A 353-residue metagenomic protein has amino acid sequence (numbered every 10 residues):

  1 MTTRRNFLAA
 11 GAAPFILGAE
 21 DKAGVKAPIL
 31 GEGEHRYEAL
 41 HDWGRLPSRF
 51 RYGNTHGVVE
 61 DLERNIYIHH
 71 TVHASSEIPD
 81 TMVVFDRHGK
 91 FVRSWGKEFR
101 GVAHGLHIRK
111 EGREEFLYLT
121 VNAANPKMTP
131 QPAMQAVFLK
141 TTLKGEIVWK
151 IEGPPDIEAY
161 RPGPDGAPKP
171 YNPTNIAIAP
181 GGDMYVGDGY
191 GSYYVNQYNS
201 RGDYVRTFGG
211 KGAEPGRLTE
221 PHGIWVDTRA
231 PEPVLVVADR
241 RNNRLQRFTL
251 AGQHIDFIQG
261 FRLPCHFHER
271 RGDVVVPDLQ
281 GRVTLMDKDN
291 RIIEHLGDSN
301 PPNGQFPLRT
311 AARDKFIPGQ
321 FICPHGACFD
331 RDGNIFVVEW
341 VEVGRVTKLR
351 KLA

Functional and structural regions predicted by a protein language model:
M1-P14: N-terminal secretory signal peptides and thylakoid transit peptides that target proteins across membranes
D21-L40: Blade/loop signatures of beta-propeller domains
H41-S75: Beta-strand-rich domains and repeat architectures in extracellular enzymes and scaffolds, especially beta-propellers
G44-S48, W95-F99, V148-A167, V205-G216 (+1 more regions): Surface-exposed loop and turn segments in beta-propeller and other repeat-based domains that flank or scaffold
R49-L62, F99-G112, N125, I157-D183 (+5 more regions): Beta-rich, blade/repeat-based domains predominating in secreted/periplasmic proteins but also intracellular
N65-Y67, F116-Y118, M184-Y185, V234-V236 (+2 more regions): Conserved beta-propeller blade signature
I78-E111: Blade-loop segments of beta-propeller domains
C323-A353: Blade-level signature of beta-propeller repeat domains, shared across WD40, Kelch, NHL, RCC1 and BNR/Asp-box propellers
